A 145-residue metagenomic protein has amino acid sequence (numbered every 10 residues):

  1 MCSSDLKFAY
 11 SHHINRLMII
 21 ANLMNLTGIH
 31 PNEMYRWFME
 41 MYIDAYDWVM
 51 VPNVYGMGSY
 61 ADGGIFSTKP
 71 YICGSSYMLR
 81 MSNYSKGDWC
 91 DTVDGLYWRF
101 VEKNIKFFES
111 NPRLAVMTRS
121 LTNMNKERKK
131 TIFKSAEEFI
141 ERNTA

Functional and structural regions predicted by a protein language model:
C2-S3: Short, small-residue-biased leader/transition segments that mark boundaries at the very start of proteins
L6-S11: An N-terminal domain-cap segment
H12-R16, H30-R36, W48-M50: Acidic/polar loop patches that form or flank catalytic/metal-binding clefts of enzymes that bind anionic ligands
I20-M24: Alpha-helical support elements that line or immediately flank enzyme active sites and cofactor-binding pockets
M39-R128: C-terminal, helix-dominated tail/subdomain
R119-A145: C-terminal region detector
